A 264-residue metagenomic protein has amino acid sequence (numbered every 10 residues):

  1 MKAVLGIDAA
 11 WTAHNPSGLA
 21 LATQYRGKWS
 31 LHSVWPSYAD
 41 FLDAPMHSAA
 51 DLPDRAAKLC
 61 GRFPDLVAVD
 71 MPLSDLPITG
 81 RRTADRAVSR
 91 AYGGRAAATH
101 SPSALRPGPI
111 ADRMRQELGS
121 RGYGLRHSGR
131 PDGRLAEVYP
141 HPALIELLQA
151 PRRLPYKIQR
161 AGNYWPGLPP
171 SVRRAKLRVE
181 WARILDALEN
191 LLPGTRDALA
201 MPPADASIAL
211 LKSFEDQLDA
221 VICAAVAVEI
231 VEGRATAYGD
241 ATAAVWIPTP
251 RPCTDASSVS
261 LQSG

Functional and structural regions predicted by a protein language model:
M1-L5, A9-G264: RNase H-like (RuvC/DEDD) metal-dependent nuclease/polynucleotide-processing core
